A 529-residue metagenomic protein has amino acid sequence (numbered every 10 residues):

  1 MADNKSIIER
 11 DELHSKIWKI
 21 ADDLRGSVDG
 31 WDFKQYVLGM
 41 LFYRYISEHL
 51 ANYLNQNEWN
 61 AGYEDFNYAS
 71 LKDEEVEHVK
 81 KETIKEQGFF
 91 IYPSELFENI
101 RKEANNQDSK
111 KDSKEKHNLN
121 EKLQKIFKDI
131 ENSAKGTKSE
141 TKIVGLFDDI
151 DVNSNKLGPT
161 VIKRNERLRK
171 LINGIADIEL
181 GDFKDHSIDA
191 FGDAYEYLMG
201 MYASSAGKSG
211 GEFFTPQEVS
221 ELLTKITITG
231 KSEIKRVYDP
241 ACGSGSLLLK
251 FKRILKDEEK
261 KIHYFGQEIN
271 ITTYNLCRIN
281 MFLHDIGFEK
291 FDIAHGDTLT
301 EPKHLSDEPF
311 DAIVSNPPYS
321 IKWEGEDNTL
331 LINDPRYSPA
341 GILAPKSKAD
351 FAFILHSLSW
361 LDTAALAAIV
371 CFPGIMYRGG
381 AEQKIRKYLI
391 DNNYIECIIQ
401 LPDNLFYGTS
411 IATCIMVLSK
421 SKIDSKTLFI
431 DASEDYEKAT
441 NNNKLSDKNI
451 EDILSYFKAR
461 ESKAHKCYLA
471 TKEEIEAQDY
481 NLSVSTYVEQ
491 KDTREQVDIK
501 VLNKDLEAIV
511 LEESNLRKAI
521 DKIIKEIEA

Functional and structural regions predicted by a protein language model:
M1-L222, I226-T227, K231, E289-T298 (+5 more regions): Non-catalytic, mostly N-terminal accessory regions of nucleic-acid modification and defense proteins
A2-N4, I8, E301, L305-A529: A conserved structural/catalytic subdomain of Rossmann-like adenosyl-cofactor enzymes
E12, K16, I269, A349: Soluble or luminal CAZymes and related metallo-dependent hydrolases
W18, W31, Y274, W323-E324 (+1 more regions): Tryptophan-centered motif/residue detector
D23, G174, I178, Y197 (+11 more regions): Conserved, well-folded catalytic cores of nucleic-acid-processing and energy-transducing macromolecular machines
A203-A206, K260-K261, K438: Short small-residue beta-strand/loop micro-motif enriched in glycine and branched aliphatics
S209-S315, S320-L331, R336-G341, A352 (+2 more regions): Conserved S-adenosyl-L-methionine
